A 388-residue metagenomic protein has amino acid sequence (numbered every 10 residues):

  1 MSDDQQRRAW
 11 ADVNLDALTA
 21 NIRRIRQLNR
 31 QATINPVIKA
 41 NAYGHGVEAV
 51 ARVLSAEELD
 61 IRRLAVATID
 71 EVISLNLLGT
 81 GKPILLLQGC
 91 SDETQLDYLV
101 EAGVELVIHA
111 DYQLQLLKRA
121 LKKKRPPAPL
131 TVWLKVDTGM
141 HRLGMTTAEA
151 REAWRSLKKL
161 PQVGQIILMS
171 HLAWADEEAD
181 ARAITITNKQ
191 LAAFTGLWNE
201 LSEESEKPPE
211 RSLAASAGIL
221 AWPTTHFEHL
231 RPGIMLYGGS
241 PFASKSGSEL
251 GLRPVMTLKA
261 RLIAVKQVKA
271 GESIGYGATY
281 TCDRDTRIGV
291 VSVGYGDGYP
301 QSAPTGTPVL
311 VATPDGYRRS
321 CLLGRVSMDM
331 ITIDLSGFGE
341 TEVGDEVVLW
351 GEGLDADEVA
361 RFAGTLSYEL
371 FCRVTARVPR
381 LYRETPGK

Functional and structural regions predicted by a protein language model:
M1-E105, A128, P379, R383-K388: A charged N-terminal "starter" segment
Q6-R7, A40-L59, A102, Q115-P129 (+3 more regions): Active-site loop/helix belt of alpha/beta enzymes
L18, K39, L75, A110 (+7 more regions): Conserved, mostly hydrophobic/aromatic
A32, I61-R62, K82, V104 (+8 more regions): A structural micro-motif
N35-I38, A65-A67, L85-L87, V107-H109 (+4 more regions): A cross-family glycoside hydrolase active-site/sugar-binding cleft signature
I69-D70, G89-D92, A110-L114, S216-I219: Short beta->alpha connector loops
Q88, Q165, L262, C321-L323: A structural signal for short, hydrophobic beta-strand segments that form beta-sheets in beta-rich/all-beta domains
Q267-K388: C-terminal accessory subdomain/extension
